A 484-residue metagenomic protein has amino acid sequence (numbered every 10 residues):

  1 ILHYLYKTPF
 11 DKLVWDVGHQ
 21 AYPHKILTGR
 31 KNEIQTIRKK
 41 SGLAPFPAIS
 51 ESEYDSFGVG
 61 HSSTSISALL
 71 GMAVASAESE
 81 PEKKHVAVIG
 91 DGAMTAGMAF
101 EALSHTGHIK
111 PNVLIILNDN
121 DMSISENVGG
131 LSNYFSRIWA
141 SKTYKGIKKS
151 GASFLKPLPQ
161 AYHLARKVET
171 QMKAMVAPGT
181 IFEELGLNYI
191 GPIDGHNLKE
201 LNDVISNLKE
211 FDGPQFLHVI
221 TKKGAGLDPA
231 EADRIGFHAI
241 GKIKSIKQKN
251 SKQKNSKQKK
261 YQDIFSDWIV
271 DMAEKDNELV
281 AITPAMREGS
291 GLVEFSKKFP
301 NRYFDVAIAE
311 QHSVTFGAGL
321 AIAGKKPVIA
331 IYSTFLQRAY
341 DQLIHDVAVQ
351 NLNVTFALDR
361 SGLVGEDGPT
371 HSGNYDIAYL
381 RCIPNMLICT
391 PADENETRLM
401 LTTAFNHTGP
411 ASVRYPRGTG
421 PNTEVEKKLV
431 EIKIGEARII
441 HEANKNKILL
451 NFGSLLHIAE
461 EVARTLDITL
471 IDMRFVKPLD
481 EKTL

Functional and structural regions predicted by a protein language model:
I1-I109, E278-L279, T283-P284, L292-V293: Cofactor-binding active-site loop characterized by glycine-rich and histidine/acidic residues
I1-L2, P23-G29, M94-L103, S125-G130 (+13 more regions): Short acidic, glycine/serine/threonine-rich loops at helix termini
P9-L13, T221-L336, Q342-L352, G409 (+5 more regions): Non-catalytic terminal/interface segments that mediate subunit docking, oligomerization, and allosteric communication
V17-Y22, I89-A96, L117-S123, K223 (+7 more regions): Acidic, glycine-rich active-site loops and adjacent beta-strand->loop/helix elements that engage anionic groups
K31-P47, G107-S125, T143, F304 (+2 more regions): A glycine-rich helix N-cap at a beta->alpha junction
A96-N118, L131-W139, A230, K326 (+2 more regions): A short alpha/beta connector and helix-capping loop motif
N120-F265: Long, well-ordered, tryptophan-enriched scaffold segments
V176, D203-S206, F237-A239, K260-K275 (+6 more regions): Glycine-/acidic-rich phosphate or pyrophosphate-binding loops and their flanking alpha/beta elements
